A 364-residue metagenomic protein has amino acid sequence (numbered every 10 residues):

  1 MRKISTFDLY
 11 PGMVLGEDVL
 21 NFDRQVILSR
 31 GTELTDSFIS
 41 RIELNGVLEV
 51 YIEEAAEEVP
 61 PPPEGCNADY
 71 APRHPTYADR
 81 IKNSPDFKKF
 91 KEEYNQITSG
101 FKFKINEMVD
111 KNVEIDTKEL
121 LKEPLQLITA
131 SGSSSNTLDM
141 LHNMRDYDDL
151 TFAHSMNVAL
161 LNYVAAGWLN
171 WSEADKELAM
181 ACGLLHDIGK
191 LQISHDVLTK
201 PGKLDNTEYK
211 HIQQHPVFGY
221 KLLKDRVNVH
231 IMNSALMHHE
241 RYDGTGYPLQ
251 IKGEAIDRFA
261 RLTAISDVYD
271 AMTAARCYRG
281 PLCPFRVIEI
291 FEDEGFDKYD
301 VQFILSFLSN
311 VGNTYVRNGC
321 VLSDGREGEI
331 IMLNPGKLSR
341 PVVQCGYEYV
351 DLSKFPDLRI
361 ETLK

Functional and structural regions predicted by a protein language model:
M1-K111, I115, P281-K364: Terminal helices and disordered tails flanking the catalytic cores of nucleotide-processing hydrolases
V19, L198, L204, Y242-Y247 (+1 more regions): Short clusters of hydrophobic/aromatic residues that line enzyme substrate/ligand-binding pockets
R24-I27, D149, N206, G246: Short, contiguous strand/loop micro-motifs
A68-K210, K224-D225: Acidic/His-rich, divalent-metal-binding segments that scaffold phosphate/diphosphate chemistry
V158, L178-I193, Y209-L305, N313-Y315 (+2 more regions): Alpha-helical scaffolding flanking metal-ion-dependent phosphate/phosphodiester catalytic sites
